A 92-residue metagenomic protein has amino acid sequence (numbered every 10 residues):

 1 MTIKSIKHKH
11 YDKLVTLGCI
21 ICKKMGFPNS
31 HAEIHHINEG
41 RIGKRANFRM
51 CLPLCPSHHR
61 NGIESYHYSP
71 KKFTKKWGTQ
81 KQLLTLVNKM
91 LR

Functional and structural regions predicted by a protein language model:
K4-E33, S57: Short cysteine-rich loop/turn motifs with clustered Cys
K24, I37, I42-G43: The feature represents the first ordered module of a protein
P28-H31, N38, S69: Acidic/histidine-enriched, beta-strand-rich ligand/metal-binding domains
S30, M50-C51: Conserved catalytic motifs of the protein kinase core domain
E33-E39, C55-N61: Histidine-centered catalytic micro-motifs
R41-M50, R60-R92: Polybasic, low-complexity binding patches
